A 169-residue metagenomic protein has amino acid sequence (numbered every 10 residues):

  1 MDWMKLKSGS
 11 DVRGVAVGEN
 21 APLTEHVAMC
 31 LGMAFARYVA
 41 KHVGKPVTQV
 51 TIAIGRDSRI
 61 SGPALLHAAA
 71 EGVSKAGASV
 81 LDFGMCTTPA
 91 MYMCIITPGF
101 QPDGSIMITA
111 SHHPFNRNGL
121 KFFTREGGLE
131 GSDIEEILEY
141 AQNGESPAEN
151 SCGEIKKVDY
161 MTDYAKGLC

Functional and structural regions predicted by a protein language model:
M1, K7-S10, F115-N118, T124 (+1 more regions): Residue-level signal for pocket-adjacent positions within structured domains
M1-A69, K75-A76, G153-C169: An N-terminal, well-structured beta->alpha segment
S8-G9, G14-E19, T87, F122-R125 (+1 more regions): Generic structural "secondary-structure junction" signal
T24-A28, G84, E130, I134: Short, charged, low-complexity patches
Y38, F83-M85, E136-A141: Short C-terminal domain-edge/linker segments immediately following a structured domain
V43-R125: Ferredoxin-reductase
N118-C169: Gly/Ser/Thr-enriched, mixed-charge loops and adjacent short helices that form phosphate/oxyanion-binding elements
